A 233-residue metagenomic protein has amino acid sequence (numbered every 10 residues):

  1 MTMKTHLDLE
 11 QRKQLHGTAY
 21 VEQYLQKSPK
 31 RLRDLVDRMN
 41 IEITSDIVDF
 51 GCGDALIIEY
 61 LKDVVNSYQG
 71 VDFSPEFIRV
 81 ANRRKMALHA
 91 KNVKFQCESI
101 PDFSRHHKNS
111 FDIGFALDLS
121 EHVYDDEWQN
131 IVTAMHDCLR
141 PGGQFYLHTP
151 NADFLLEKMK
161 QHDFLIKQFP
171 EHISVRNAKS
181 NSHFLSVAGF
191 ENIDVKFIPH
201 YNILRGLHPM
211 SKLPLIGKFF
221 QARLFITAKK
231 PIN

Functional and structural regions predicted by a protein language model:
M1-N109, I113-L117, Q129-V132, G206-H208 (+1 more regions): Conserved N-terminal segment of class I S-adenosyl-L-methionine
D118-H122: Short catalytic micro-motifs in class I SAM-dependent methyltransferases
Q129-P141: A short glycine-rich, Lys/Arg-flanked "PGG" loop and its adjoining helix->strand segment in the class I
G143-T149: Conserved beta-strand signature within the Rossmann-like core of class I S-adenosyl-L-methionine
Y146, K160-H162, H183, I193-N233: A C-terminal cap/extension of S-adenosyl-L-methionine-dependent methyltransferases that defines the acceptor-substrate
P150-H172: Short, glycine-/aromatic-enriched active-site segment of Class I SAM-dependent methyltransferases
I173-A188: Short alpha-helix
